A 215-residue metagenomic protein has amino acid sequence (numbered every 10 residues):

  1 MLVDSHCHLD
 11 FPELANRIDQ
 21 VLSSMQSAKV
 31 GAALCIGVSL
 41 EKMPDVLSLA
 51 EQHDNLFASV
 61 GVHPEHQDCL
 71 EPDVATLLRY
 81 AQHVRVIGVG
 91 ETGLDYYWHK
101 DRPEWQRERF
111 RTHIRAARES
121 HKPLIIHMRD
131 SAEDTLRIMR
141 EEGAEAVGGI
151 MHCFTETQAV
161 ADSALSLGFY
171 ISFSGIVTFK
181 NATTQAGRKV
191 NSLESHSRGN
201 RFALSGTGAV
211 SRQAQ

Functional and structural regions predicted by a protein language model:
M1-Q215: Mid-domain alpha/beta scaffold segments of enzyme catalytic cores
